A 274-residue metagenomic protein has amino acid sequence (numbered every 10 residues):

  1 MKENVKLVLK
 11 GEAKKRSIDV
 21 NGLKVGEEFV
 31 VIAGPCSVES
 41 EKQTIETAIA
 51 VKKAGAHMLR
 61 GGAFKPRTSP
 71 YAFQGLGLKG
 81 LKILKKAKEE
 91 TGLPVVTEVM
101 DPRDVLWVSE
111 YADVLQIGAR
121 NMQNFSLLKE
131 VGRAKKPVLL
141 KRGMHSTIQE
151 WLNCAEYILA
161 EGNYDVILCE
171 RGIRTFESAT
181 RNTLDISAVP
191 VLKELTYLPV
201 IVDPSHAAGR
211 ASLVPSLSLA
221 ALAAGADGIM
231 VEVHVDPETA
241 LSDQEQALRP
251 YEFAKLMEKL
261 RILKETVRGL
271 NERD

Functional and structural regions predicted by a protein language model:
M1-I32, E258, E265-D274: N-terminal amphipathic alpha-helix/helix-capping segment at the start of soluble metabolic enzymes
F29-E46, P70-Q74, P94-E98, G118-A119 (+3 more regions): Active-site mouth loops of central-metabolism enzymes
V30-P35, H57-G61, V95-T97, L115-I117 (+4 more regions): Hydrophobic faces of well-ordered beta-strands that scaffold small-molecule active sites in alpha/beta enzyme cores
G55, W107-Q116, G132-V138, L159-D165 (+2 more regions): Glycine-enriched alpha-helix->loop->beta-strand junction motifs that scaffold or abut catalytic
R60-K79, V235-E245: Glycine-rich, proline-tolerant flexible connector loops at the mouths of alpha/beta enzymes
A63, R67, N121-S187: Conserved anion-binding
P66-A112, Q116, N124-L127: N-terminal active-site wall of soluble small-molecule enzyme domains
F73-T97, E130-P137, I186-I201, Q246-L270: Alpha-helix-loop-beta-strand connector modules within alpha/beta enzyme cores
